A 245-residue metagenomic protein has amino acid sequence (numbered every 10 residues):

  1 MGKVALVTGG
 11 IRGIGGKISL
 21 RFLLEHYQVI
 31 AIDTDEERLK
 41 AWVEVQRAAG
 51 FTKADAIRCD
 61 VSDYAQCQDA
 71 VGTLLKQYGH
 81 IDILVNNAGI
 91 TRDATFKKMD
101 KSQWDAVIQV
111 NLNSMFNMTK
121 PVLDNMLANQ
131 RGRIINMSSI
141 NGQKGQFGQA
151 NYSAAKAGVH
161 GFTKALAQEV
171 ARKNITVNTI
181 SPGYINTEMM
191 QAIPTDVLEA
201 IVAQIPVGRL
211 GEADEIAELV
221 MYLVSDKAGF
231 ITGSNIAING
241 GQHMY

Functional and structural regions predicted by a protein language model:
I11-G13: Conserved glycine-rich cofactor-binding loop
T95-F96, D100-I108, M190, I201: Substrate-binding pocket helix/loop in short-chain dehydrogenase/reductase
T119, A155, T163: Active-site helix of classical SDR
D124, Q168-R172, G229: Alpha-helical segment proximal to the catalytic Tyr-Lys
S139: Residue(s) in the substrate-gating loop at a strand-loop-helix junction that position the organic substrate next
A171, T176, I231-G233, N239: Short, small/polar-rich loop/turn modules that mediate ligand/substrate recognition or access, typified
I205-I216: A conserved structural motif in NAD(P)-dependent oxidoreductases
